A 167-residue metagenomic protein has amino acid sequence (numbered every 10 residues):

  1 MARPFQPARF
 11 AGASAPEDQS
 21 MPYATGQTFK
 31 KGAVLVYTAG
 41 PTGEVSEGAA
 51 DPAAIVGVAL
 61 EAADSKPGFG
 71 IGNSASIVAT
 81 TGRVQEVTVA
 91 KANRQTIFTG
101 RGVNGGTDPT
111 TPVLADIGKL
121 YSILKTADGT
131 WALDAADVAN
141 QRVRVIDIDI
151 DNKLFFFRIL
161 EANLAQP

Functional and structural regions predicted by a protein language model:
M1-P167: Surface-exposed, low-hydrophobicity beta-strand/loop segments enriched in small/polar/acidic residues
